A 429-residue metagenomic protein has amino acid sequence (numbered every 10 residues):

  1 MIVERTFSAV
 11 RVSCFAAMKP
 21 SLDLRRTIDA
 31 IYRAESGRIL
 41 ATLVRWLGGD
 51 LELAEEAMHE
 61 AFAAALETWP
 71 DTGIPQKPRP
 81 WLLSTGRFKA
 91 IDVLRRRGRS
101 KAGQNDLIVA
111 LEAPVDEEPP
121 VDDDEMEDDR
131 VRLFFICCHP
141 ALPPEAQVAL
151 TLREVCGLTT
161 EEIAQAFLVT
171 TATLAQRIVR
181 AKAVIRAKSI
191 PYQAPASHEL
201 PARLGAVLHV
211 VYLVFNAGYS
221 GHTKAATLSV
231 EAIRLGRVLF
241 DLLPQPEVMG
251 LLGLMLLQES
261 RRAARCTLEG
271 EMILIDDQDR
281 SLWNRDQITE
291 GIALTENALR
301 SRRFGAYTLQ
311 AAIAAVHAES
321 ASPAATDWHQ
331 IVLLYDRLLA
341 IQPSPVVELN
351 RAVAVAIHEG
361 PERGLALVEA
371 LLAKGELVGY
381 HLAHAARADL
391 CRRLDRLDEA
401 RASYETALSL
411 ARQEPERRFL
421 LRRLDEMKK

Functional and structural regions predicted by a protein language model:
P20-A30, L40-M58, T68-K77, T170-A172 (+1 more regions): Short, charged helix-capping/linker segments at alpha-helix termini
A41-T42, W46, A57-T68, W81-V93 (+2 more regions): Amphipathic alpha-helical interface segments
L51-P70, Q76-L83, N105-D106, C156 (+1 more regions): Conserved RNAP core-binding helix
A61, L150, E162-Q165, I331: Hydrophobic positions on the alpha-helical face of helix-turn-helix-like DNA-binding modules
R87-N105: Arg/Lys-rich amphipathic alpha helix in sigma70-family domain 2
N105-E145, E154-T160, V169-D336: Amphipathic helix-loop-helix modules that constitute alpha-helical solenoid scaffolds
